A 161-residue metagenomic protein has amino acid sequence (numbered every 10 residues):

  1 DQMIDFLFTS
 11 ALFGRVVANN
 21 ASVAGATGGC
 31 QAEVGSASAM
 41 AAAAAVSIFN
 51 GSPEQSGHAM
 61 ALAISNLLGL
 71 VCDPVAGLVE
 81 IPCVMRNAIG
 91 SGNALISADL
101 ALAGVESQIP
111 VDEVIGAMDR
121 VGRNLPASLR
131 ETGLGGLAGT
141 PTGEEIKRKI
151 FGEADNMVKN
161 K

Functional and structural regions predicted by a protein language model:
D1-G69: Phosphate/pyrophosphate-binding betaalpha-module
S38-K161: Functionally critical mobile loop/hinge segments
